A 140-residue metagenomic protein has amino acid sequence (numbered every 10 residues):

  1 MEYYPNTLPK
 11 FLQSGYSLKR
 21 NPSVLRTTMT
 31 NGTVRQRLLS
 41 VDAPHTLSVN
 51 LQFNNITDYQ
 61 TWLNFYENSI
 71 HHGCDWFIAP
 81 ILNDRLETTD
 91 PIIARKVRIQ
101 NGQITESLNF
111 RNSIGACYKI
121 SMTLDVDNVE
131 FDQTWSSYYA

Functional and structural regions predicted by a protein language model:
M1-A140: Extracellular/virion structural assembly segments
